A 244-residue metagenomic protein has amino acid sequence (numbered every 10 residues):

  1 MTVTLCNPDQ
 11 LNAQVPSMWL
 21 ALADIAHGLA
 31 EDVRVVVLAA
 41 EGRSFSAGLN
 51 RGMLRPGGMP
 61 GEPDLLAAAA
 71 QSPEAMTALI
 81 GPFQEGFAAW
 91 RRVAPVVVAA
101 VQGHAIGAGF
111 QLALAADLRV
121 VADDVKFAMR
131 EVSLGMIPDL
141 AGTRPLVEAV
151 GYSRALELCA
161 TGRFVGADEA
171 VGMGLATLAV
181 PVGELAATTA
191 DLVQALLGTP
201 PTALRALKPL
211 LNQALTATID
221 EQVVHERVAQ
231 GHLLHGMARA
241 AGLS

Functional and structural regions predicted by a protein language model:
M1, L29, F45, G58 (+4 more regions): C-terminal alpha-helix plus adjacent terminal tail
M1-E41: Conserved CoA-thioester-binding segment of acyl-CoA-metabolizing enzymes
V3, N7, A21-L22, L38 (+6 more regions): Terminal peptide-recognition signature
Q10, A40-E85: Glycine- (often His-adjacent) and acidic-residue-rich active-site loop that binds/positions the CoA thioester
M18-A21, L79-P82, E226: Hydrophobic alpha-helical membrane-association signature
I25-G28, P82-A94: Catalytic-core regions built around general acid/base machinery
P82-G86, G142-P145, R154, A206 (+2 more regions): Hydrophobic alpha-helical segments typical of transmembrane helices and their membrane-interface/capping positions
A88-T202: Crotonase-fold acyl-CoA enzyme core
